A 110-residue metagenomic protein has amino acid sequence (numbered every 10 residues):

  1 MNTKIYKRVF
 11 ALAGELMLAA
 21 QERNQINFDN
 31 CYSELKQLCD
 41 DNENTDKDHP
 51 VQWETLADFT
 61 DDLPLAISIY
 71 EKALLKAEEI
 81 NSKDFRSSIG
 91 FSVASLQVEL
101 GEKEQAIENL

Functional and structural regions predicted by a protein language model:
M1-K4, D41-N44, N81: Structural signature of alpha-solenoid helical repeat scaffolds
T3-Q25: Short terminal alpha-helical segments
R8, L12-E15, P50-W53, G90: TPR repeat positional signature
R8, N27, N44, D48 (+3 more regions): Structural signature of alpha-solenoid helical repeat junctions
E22-E34, T60-E71: Helix-turn-helix repeat elements of alpha-solenoid scaffolds
K36-D40, L74-E78: Amphipathic alpha-helical segments of tetratricopeptide repeats
